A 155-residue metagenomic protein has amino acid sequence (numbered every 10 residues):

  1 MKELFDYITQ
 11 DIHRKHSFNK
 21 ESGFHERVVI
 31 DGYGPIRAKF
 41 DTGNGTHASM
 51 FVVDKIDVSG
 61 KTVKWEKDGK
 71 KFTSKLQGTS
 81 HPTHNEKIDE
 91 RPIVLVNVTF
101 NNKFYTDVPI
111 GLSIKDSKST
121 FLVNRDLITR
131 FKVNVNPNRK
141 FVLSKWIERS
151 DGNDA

Functional and structural regions predicted by a protein language model:
M1-Y7: Short acidic, low-complexity intrinsically disordered linear motifs used for protein-protein interactions
Y7-A155: Pepsin/retropepsin-fold aspartyl endopeptidases
